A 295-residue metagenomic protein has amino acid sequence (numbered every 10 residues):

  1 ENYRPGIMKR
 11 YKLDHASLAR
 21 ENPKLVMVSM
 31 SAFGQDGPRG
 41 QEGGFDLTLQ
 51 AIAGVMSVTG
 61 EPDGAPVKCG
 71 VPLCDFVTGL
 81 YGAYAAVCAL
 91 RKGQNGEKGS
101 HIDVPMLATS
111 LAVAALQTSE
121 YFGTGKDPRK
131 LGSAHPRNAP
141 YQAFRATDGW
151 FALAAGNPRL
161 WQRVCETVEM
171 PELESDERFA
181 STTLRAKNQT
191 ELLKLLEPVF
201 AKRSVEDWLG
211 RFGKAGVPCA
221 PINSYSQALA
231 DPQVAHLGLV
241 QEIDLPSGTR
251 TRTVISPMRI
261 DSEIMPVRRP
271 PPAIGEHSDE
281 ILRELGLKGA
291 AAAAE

Functional and structural regions predicted by a protein language model:
E1, M27-S29, P221: Hydrophobic residues in well-ordered beta-strands that form the structural core
E1-K9: Rossmann-like NAD(P)-binding element
R10-F151, A155-G156: Active-site-adjacent "lid/gating" segments in soluble enzymes
G82-A89, Q117, R163-T167, L195 (+1 more regions): Alpha-helical scaffold segments in soluble metabolic enzymes
A134-A215, C219: Aromatic-enriched alpha-helical interface/lid elements that frame and gate functional surfaces
S175-K187, N223-A230, S247, A290-E295: Short linear loop/turn motifs
A180, D244-A294: Flexible, small-/acidic-enriched active-site or ligand-binding loops
K214-R268: A glycine-rich dinucleotide-binding beta-alpha-beta segment and adjacent secondary-structure elements that constitute
